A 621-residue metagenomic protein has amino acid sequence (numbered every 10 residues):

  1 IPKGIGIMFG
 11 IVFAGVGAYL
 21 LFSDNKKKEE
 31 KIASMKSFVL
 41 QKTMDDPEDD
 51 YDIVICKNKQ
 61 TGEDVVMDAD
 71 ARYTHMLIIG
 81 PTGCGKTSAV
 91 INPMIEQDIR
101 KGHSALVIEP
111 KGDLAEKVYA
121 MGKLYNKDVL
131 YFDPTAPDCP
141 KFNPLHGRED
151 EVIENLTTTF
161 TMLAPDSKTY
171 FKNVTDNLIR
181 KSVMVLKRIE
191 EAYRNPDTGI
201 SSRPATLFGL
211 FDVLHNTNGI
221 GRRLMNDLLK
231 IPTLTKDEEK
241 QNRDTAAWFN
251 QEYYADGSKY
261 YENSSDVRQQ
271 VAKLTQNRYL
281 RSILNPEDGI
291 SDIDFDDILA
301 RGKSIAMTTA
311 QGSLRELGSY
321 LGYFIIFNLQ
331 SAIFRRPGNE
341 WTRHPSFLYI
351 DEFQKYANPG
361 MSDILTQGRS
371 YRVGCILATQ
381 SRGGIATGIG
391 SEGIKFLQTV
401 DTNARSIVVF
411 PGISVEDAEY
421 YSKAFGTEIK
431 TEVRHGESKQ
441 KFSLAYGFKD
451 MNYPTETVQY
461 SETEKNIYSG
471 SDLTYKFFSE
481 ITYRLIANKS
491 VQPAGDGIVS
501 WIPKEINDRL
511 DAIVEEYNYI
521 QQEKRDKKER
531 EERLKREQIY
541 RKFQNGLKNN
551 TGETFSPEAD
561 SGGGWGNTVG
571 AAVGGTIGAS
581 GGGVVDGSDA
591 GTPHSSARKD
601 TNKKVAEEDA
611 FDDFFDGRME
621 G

Functional and structural regions predicted by a protein language model:
I1-I11: Hydrophobic alpha-helical transmembrane segments
G10-G17, N567-G582: Short, glycine/alanine-rich hydrophobic alpha-helices that insert into or span membranes
V16-K42: Transmembrane-cytosolic junction motif
K27, K31-S34, N58-T61, M67-V373 (+5 more regions): P-loop NTPase motor domains
F38-V65: N-terminal pre-Walker A segment at the start of P-loop NTPase domains
L365-S490, G564-W565, V573, G583 (+1 more regions): Conserved ATP-driven motor cores of ASCE-family P-loop NTPases powering translocation/secretion/packaging/pilus
G587-S595: Low-complexity, glycine/serine/proline-rich disordered segments that function as export/translocation leaders
S595-T601: Serine/threonine-rich, low-complexity intrinsically disordered regions
